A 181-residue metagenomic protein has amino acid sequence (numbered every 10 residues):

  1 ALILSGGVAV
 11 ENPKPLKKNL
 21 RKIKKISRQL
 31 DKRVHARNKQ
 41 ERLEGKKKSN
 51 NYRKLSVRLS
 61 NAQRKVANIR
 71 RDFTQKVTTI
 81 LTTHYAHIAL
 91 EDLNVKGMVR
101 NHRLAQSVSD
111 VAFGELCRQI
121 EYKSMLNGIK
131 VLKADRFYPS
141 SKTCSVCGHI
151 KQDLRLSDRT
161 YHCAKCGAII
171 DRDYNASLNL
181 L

Functional and structural regions predicted by a protein language model:
A1-L181: Positively charged, helix-rich recognition surfaces that bind polyanionic ligands
